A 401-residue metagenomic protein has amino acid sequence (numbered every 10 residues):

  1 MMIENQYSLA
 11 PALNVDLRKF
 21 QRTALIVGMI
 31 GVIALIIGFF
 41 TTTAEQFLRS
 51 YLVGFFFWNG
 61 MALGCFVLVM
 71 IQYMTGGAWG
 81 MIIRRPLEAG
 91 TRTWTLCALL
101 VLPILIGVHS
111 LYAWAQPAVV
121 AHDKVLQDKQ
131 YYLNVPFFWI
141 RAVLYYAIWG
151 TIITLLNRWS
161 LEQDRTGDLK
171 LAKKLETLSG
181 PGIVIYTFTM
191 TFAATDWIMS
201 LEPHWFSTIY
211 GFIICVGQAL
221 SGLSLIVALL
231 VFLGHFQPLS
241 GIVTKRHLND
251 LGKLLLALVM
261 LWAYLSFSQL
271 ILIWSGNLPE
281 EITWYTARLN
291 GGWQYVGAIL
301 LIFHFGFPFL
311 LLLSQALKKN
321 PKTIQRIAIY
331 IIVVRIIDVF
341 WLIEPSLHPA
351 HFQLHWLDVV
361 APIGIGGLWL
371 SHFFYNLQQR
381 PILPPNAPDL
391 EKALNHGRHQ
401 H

Functional and structural regions predicted by a protein language model:
M2-A62, Q130, K392-H401: N-terminal regions that are enriched for targeting/export leaders and immediately downstream pro/stem segments
V15-L35, K129-L300, L317, A387-L390: Long, contiguous internal "core" modules enriched in hydrophobic/ aromatic residues
F20, A118-D123, F303-P308, L312-H401: TerminUS-proximal long segments
G38-E45, D196-P203, F340-H348: Juxtamembrane "helix-exit" motif on the non-cytosolic side of transmembrane helices
L48-F55, I83-R85, E202-C215, T286 (+1 more regions): Non-cytosolic membrane-interface motifs at loop->transmembrane helix junctions
F55-R165, S179-G182: Transmembrane-helix bundle segments that line or gate the permeation/cavity pathway in multi-pass membrane proteins
A62-M70, L99-P103, A142-T154, V216-V231 (+2 more regions): Hydrophobic cores of alpha-helical transmembrane segments in multi-pass inner/ER membrane proteins, independent
T91-V108, A257-S266, I327-I331: Hydrophobic alpha-helical membrane-insertion segments
